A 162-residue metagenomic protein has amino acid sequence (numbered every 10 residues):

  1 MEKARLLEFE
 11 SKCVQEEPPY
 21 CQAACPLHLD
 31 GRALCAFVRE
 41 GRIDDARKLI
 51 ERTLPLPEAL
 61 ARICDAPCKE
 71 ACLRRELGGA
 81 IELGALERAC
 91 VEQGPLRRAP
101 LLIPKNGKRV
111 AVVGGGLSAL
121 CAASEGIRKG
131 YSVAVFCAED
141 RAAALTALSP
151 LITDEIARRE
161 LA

Functional and structural regions predicted by a protein language model:
M1-R109: Ferredoxin-type iron-sulfur electron-transfer modules and their immediate structural context
H28-E40, R47-K48, A80, G115-A162: Beta1-alpha1 glycine-rich phosphate/pyrophosphate-binding loop at the start of Rossmann-like nucleotide-binding domains
A111-V113: Conserved beta-strand elements of the Class I
